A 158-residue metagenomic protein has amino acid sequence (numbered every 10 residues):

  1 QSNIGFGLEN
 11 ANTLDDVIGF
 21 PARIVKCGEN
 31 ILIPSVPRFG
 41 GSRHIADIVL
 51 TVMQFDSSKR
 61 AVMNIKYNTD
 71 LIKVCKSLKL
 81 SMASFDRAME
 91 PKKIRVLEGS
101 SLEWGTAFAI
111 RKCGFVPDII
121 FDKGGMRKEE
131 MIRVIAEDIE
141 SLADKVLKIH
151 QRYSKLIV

Functional and structural regions predicted by a protein language model:
Q1-V158: Conserved mixed alpha/beta catalytic, RNA-binding, or beta-rich assembly cores of soluble enzyme, regulatory
